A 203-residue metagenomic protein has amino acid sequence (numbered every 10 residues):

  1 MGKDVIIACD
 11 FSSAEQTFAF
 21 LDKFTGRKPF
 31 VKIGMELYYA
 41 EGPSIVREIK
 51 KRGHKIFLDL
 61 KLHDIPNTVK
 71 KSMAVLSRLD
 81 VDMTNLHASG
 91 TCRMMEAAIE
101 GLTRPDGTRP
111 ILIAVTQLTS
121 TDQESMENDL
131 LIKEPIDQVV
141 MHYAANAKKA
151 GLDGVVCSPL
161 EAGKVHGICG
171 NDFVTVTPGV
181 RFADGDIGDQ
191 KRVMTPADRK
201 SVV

Functional and structural regions predicted by a protein language model:
G2, T68-D153, E161, I168-D172 (+1 more regions): Conserved anion-binding
I6, K32, F57, D82-N85 (+3 more regions): Conserved beta-strand positions in the central sheet of alpha/beta enzyme cores
A8-S12, G34-Y38, H63-I65, S89 (+3 more regions): Active-site beta-loop-alpha junctions enriched in small/polar residues
S12-K23, N67-V75, I136-N146, K191-D198: Short, acidic/polar
L21-G26, S44-G53, A74-R78, E100-D106 (+2 more regions): Acidic (Asp/Glu)-rich catalytic clusters
F30-M83: Metabolite-binding pocket within alpha/beta catalytic cores that recognizes anionic/polar moieties
P43, C157-D198: A C-terminal functional module that forms or caps the active site or interfaces directly with catalytic machinery
K200-V203: Conserved small/polar residues in nucleotide/adenosyl-binding loops
